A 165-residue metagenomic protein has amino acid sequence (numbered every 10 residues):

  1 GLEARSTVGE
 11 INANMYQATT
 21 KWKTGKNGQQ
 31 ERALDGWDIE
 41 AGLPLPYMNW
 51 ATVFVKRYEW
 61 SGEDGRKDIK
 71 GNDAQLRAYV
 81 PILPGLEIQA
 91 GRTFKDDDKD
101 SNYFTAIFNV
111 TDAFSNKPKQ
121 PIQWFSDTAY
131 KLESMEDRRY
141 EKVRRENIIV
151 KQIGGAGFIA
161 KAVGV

Functional and structural regions predicted by a protein language model:
G1-K23: Amphipathic alpha-helical interface segments within eukaryotic helical scaffold and small GTPase-regulatory domains
T19-F54, W60-K67, D73, Y79-V165: Flexible, glycine-rich linker and terminal segments associated with outer-membrane beta-barrel/transport systems
